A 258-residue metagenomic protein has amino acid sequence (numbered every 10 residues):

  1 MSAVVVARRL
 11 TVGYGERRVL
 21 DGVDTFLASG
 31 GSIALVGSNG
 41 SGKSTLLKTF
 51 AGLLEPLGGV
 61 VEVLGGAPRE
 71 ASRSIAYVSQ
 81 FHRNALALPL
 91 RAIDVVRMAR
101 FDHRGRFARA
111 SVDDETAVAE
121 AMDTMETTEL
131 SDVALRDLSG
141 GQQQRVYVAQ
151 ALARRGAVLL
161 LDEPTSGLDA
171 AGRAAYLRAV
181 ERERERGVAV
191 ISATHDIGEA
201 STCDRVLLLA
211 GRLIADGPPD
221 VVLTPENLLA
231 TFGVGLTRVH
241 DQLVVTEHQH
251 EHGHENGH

Functional and structural regions predicted by a protein language model:
V36-S38: The feature captures the beta-strand-to-loop junction immediately N-terminal to the Walker
A51: Helix-to-loop junction immediately C-terminal to a conserved catalytic motif
P56-R73: Conserved ABC transporter NBD signature motif
R97, V112-L130: Conserved ABC ATPase "signature" region
L159-E163: Catalytic Walker B motif of ABC-type/P-loop ATPase nucleotide-binding domains
C203-P219: H-loop (His-switch) and adjacent beta-strand-loop-beta switch element of ABC-type ATPase nucleotide-binding domains
T224-H258: ABC ATPase nucleotide-binding domains
